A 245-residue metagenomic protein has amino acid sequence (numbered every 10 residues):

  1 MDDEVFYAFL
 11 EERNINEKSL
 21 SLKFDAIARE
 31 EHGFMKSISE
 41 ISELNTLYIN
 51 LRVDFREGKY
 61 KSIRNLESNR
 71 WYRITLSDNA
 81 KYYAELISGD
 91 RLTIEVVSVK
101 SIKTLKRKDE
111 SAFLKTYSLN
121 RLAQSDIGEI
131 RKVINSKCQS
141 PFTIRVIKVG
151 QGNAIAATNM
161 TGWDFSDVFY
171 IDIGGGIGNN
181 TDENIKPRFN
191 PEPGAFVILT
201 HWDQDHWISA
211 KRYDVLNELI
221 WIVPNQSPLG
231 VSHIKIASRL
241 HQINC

Functional and structural regions predicted by a protein language model:
M1-S42, N217-C245: Binuclear metal-ion centers of metallo-dependent hydrolases, dominated by the metallo-beta-lactamase
E11-G33, I38-L44, S136-P187: Conserved beta-strand hairpin/beta-sheet module of binuclear metal-dependent hydrolase folds, prominently
I15-Y72, D78, A84: C-terminal functional module detector
T46-L47, R70-R73, D167-F169, P193-I198 (+1 more regions): Hydrophobic beta-strand segments of well-ordered beta-sheets in folded domains
D54-R145, N159-F169, I173-I177: Non-catalytic propeptide/linker segments at domain boundaries
Q151, W202-H206, S227-L229: Gly/Ser/Thr-rich loops at beta-strand to alpha-helix junctions that form or flank small-molecule/cofactor-binding
T161-S166, F189-P191, S238-C245: Short helix-loop-beta junction
I177-V223: Active-site metal-binding motif and surrounding structural segment of the metallo-beta-lactamase
